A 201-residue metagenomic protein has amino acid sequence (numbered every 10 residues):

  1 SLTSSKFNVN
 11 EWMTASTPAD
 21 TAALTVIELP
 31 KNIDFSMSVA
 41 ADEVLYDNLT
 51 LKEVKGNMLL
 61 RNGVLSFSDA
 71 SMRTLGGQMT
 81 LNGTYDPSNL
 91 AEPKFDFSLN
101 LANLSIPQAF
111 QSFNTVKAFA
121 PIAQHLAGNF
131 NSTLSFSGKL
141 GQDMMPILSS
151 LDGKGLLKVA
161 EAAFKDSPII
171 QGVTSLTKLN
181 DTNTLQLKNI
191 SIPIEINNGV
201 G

Functional and structural regions predicted by a protein language model:
S1-T17, L29-D47, K55-L59, V64-G201: Small-residue helix/turn framework positions
